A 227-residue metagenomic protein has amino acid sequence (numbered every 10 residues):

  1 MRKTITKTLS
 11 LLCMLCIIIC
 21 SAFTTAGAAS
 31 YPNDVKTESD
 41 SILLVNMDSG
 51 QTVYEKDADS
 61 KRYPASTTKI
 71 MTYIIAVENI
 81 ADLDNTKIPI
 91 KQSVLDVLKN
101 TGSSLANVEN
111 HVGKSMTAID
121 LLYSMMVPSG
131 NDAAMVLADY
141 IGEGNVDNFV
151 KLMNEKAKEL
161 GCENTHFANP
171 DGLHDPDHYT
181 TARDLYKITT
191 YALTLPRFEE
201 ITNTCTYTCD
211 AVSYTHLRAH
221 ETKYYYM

Functional and structural regions predicted by a protein language model:
R2-T6: Bacterial Sec-dependent N-terminal signal peptides
K7-A26: Sec-dependent N-terminal signal peptides of Gram-positive bacterial secreted proteins and lipoproteins
G27-R183, K187, A192-L193: Active-site-adjacent loops and short helices of periplasmic peptidoglycan-processing enzymes
S115, S213-Y214: Short, solvent-exposed loop/turn motifs
R197-A211: Acidic/histidine-enriched alpha-helical segments
T215-T222: Conserved small/polar residues in nucleotide/adenosyl-binding loops
